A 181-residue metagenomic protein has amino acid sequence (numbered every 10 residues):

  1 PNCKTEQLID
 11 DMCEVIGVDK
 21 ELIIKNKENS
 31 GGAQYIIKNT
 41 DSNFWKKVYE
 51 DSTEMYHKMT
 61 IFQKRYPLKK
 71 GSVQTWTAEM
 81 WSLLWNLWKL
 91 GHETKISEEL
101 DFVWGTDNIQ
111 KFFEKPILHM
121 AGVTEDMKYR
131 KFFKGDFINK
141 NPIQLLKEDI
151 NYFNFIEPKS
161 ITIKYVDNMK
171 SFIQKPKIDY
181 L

Functional and structural regions predicted by a protein language model:
P1-L181: Glycosyltransferase catalytic domains, chiefly GT-A lineage
